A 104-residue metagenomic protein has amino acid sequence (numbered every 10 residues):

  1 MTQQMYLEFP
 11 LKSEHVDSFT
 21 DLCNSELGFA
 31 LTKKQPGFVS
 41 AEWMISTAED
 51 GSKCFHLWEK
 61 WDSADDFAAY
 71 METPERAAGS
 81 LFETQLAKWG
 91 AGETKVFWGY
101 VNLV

Functional and structural regions predicted by a protein language model:
M1-Q3, N102: Eukaryotic N-terminal low-complexity, Ser/Thr- and Lys/Arg-rich leader segments that predominantly function as
Q3-P10, S40-T73: Short, well-ordered beta-strand segments in beta-rich or mixed alpha/beta enzyme and ligand-binding folds
S13-E14, Q35: Short acidic-aromatic low-complexity motifs
E14-D21, D66-A69: Short, conserved charged micro-motifs
V16-S18, F29-L31, I45-A48: Intrinsically disordered, low-complexity segments enriched in polar/charged residues with Gly/Pro, especially when
S25-V39, K60-F97: An amphipathic, aromatic/His-enriched active-site/gating alpha helix that lines ligand/cofactor pockets
M44, V96-V104: Flexible, low-complexity linkers/stalks enriched in Thr/Pro that connect modular domains
